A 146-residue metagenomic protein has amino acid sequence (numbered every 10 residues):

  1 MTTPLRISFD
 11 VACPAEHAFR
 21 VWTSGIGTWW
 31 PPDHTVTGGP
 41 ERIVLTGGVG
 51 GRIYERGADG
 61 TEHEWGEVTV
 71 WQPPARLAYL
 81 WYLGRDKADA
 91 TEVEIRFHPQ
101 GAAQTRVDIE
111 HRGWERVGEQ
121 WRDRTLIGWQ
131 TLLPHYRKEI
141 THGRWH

Functional and structural regions predicted by a protein language model:
M1-E16, R56, T91, G101-R106 (+1 more regions): Aromatic-glycine hotspot motif
M1-P40: Hydrophobic ligand-binding cavity/cleft-lining segments
T2-P4, I109-R116: A short small-residue
V11-C13, G47, V70: Conserved strand-loop elements at the edges of beta-sheets that form or border functional pockets
A18-F19, I53, V68, L77-Y79 (+3 more regions): Hydrophobic pocket/interface hotspot
T23, R112-H146: A conserved amphipathic terminal alpha-helix motif
I43-V44, Y54, A58-A102, R112: Hydrophobic-ligand binding "helix-grip"
